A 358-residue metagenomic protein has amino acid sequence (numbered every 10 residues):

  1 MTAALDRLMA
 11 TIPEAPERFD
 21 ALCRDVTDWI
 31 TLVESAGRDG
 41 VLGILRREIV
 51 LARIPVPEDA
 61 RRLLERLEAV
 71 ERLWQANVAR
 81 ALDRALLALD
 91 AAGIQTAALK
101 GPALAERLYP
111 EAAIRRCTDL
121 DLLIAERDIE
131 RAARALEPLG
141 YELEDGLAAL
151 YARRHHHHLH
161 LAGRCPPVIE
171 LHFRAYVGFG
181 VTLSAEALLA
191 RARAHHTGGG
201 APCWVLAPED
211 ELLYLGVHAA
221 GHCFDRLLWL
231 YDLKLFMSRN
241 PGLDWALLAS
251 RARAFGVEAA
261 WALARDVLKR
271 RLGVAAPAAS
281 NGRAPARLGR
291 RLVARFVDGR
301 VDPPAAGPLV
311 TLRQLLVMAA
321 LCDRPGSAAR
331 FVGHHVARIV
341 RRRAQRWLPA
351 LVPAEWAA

Functional and structural regions predicted by a protein language model:
M1-T118, I124-A358: Conserved NTP-donor binding/palm subdomain of two-metal-ion nucleotidyltransferases/polymerases, i.e., the charged
